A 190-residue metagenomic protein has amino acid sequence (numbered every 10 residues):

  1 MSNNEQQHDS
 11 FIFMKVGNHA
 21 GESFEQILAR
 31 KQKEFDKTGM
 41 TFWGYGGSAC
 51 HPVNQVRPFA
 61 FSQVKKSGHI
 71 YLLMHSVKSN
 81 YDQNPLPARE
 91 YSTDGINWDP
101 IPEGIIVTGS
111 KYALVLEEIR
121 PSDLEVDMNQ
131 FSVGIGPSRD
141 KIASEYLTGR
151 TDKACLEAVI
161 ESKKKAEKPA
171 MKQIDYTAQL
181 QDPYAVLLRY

Functional and structural regions predicted by a protein language model:
M1-K66, K153, E157-Y190: Compositionally biased, charged N-terminal/linker segments
M40-W43, H51-N54, S76-R89: A generic short-segment signal for beta-strand/edge and adjacent turn/coil regions
G68-S76: Short conserved beta-strand and strand-loop elements enriched in small hydrophobics with frequent Asp/Gly
S79-M171: Aromatic- and Lys/Arg-enriched surface recognition patch
